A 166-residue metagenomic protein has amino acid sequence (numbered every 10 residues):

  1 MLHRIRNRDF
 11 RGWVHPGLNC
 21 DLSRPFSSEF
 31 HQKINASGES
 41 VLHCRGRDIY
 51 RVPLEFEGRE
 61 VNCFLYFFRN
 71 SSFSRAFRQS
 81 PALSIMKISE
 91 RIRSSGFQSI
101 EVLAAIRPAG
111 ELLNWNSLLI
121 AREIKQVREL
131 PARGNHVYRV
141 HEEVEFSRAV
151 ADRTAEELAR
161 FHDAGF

Functional and structural regions predicted by a protein language model:
M1-E39: Juxta-kinase regulatory segment immediately upstream of eukaryotic protein kinase catalytic domains
S23-A132, E156-A164: Conserved ATP-binding subdomain of kinase catalytic cores across diverse folds
F73-R75, V140-F146: Surface-exposed cleft-lining segments at the edges of enzyme active sites
E129-E142: AlphaC helix of the protein kinase catalytic domain
V144-F166: Conserved kinase catalytic-core segment
